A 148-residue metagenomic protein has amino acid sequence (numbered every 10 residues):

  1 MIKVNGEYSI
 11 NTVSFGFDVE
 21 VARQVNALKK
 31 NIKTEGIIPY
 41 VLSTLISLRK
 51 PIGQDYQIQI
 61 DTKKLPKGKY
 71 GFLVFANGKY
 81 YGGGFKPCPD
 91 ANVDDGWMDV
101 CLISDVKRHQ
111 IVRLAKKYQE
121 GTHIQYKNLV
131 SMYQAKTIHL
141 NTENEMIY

Functional and structural regions predicted by a protein language model:
M1-G71: Catalytic core of DAGKc-family lipid kinases
S14, D18, V74-C88: Glycine-rich phosphate/pyrophosphate-binding beta-alpha loops
D18-V21, P66-G68, Y81-G84, R108-V112: Short acidic/glycine-rich loop or secondary-structure boundary segments that cap or lie
K29-P39, P89-H109: Gly/Ser/Thr-rich active-site loops/lids in small-molecule metabolic enzymes that frequently grip phosphoryl groups
L48-P51, D94, M132: A short catalytic or substrate-binding loop motif that flags glycine-/basic-rich loops and adjacent residues that bind
G53-Q57, W97, M146: Exposed beta-strand and adjacent loop surfaces of beta-rich binding modules that mediate intermolecular recognition
I60-T62, K67, N92, L102-Y148: ATP/nucleoside-binding phosphotransfer catalytic cores, i.e., glycine-rich phosphate-binding loops
G71-F72, D99: Conserved active-site beta-strand-loop modules that form the wall/rim of enzyme catalytic pockets and either contain
